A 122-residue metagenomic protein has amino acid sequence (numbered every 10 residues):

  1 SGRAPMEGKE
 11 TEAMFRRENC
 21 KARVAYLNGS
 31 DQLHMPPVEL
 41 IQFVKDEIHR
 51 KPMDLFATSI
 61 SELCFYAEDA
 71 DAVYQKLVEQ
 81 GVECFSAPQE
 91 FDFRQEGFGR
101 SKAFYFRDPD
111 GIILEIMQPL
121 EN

Functional and structural regions predicted by a protein language model:
S1-H34, G97-G99: Core segments of cupin and vicinal oxygen chelate
M6-E12, K45-R50, E90-R94: A cross-kingdom feature marking solvent-exposed beta-strand/loop segments within repeated, beta-rich binding/scaffold
C20, L33, T58, E83 (+1 more regions): Structured loop/turn residues at beta-strand edges in well-structured enzyme cores
A22, T58-E62, S101: Short, solvent-exposed beta-strand edge segments and adjacent coil->beta transition regions
P36-V38, C64-N122: Vicinal oxygen chelate
Q42-D46, E121: Short, solvent-exposed aromatic-acidic interface loops
A57-S59, D92-F93: A short, structure-level motif marking secondary-structure boundaries and short turns
